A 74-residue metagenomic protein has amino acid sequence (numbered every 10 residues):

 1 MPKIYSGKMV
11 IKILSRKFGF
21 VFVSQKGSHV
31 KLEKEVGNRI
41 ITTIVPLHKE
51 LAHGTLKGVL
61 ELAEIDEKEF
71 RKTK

Functional and structural regions predicted by a protein language model:
M1-Q25, K31-K74: Basic nucleic-acid-binding interfaces
